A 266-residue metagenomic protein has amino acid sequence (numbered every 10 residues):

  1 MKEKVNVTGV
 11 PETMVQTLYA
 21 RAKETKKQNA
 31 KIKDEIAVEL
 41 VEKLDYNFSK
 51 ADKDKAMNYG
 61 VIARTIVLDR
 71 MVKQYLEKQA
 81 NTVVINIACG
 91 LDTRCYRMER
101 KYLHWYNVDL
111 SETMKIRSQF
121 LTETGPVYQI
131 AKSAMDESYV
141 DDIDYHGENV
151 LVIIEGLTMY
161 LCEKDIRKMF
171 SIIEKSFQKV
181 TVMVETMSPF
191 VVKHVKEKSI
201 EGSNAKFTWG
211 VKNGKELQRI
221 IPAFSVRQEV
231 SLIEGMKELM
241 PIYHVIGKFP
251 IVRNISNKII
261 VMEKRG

Functional and structural regions predicted by a protein language model:
M1-I85, C89-K132, H146: Rossmann-like AdoMet
S138-G147: Short amphipathic alpha-helix with an adjacent loop that forms part of the alpha/beta core around
V152-I153: A conserved beta-strand element that flanks and buttresses the S-adenosyl-L-methionine
Y160-I173: A short, conserved alpha-helix within the catalytic core of class I
S176-P189: Conserved beta-strand signature within the Rossmann-like core of class I S-adenosyl-L-methionine
P189-A205: Short, glycine-/aromatic-enriched active-site segment of Class I SAM-dependent methyltransferases
N204-E234: Short alpha-helix
M240-G266: Core SAM-dependent methyltransferase catalytic element
